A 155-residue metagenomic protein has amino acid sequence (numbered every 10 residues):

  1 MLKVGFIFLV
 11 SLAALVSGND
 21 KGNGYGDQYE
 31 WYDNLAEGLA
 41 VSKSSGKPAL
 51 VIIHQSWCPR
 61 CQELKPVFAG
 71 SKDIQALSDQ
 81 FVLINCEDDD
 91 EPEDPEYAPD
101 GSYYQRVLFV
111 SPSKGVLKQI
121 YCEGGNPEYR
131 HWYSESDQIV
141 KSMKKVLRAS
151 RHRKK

Functional and structural regions predicted by a protein language model:
L2-S45, Q138-K155: N-terminal leader/targeting and pre-domain segments
D27-D33, I53-Q55, A69-E93: Thiol-based oxidoreductase modules, predominantly thioredoxin-like and allied folds used for disulfide exchange
K43-S44, Q75-S78, P99-Y103: Extracellular/periplasmic catalytic domains that process cell-envelope and extracellular macromolecules
S45-C58: Short active-site neighborhood of thiol/selenol oxidoreductases, capturing the structured segment around
A49-I52, V82-N85, R106-V110, K118-Q119: Structural recognition of the beta-strand scaffold that forms the well-ordered cores of secreted hydrolase catalytic
Q55-V67: Conserved redox-active cysteine motifs that mediate thiol-disulfide chemistry, especially di-cysteine Cys-X(1-2)-Cys
C61-L64, P95-E96, K118-C122: Short, solvent-exposed loop/turn and secondary-structure capping segments
G101-K154: Non-catalytic, surface beta->alpha helical segment in thiol-disulfide oxidoreductase systems
